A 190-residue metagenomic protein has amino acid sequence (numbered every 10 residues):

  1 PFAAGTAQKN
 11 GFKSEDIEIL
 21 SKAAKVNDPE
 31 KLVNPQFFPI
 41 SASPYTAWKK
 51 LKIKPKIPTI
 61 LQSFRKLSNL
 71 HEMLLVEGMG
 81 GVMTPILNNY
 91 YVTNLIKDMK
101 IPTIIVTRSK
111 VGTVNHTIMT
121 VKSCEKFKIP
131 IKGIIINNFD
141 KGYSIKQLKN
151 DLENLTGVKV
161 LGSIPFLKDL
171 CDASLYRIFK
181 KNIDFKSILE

Functional and structural regions predicted by a protein language model:
P1-K54, P58, K66: N-terminal phosphate/diphosphate-binding loop that engages ATP/GTP or pyrophosphate donors across diverse enzyme folds
S14-I17, T93, I145-N150: Short, surface-exposed alpha-helical segments at coil->helix boundaries
A24, M99, L155-V158: Short, structured coil segments at secondary-structure junctions
S43-I86, T93: Phosphate-binding/switch loop-helix module in NTP-utilizing enzymes
L75-E77, I104-V106, I135: Structural motif
L87-K110: Inter-motif core of Ras-like GTPase G domains
V121-E190: C-terminal lobe/tail of nucleotide-utilizing enzymes
